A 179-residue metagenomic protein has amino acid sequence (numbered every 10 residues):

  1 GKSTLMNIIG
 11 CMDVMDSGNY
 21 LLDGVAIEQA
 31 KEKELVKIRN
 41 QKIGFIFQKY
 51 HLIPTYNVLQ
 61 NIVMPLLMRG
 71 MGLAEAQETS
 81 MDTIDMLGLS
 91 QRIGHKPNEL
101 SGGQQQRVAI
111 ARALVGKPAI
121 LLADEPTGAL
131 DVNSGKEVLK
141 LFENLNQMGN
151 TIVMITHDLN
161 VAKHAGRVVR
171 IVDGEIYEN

Functional and structural regions predicted by a protein language model:
S3-V168: ABC family nucleotide-binding domain
V168-N179: H-loop (His-switch) and adjacent beta-strand-loop-beta switch element of ABC-type ATPase nucleotide-binding domains
